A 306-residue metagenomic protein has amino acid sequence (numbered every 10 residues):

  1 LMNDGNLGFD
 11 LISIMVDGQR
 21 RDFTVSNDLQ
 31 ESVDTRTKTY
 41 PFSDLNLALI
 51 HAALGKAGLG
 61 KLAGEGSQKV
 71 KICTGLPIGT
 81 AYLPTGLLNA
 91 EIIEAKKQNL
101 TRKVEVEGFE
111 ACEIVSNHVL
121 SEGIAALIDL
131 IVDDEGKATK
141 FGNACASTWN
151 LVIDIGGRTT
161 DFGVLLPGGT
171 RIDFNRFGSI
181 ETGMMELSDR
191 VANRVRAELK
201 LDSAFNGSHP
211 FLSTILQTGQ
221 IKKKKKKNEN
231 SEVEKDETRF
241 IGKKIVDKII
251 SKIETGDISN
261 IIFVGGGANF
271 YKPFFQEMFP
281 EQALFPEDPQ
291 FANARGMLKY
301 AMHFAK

Functional and structural regions predicted by a protein language model:
L1-D17, A192-H209: Active-site-adjacent segment of 2-oxoglutarate/Fe(II) JmjC oxygenases
L1-L151, T170-M184, L216, K223 (+2 more regions): Nucleotide/phosphate-binding catalytic cleft detector across ATP-hydrolyzing and phosphate-transferring enzymes
A125, G157-R158: Short, glycine/acidic-enriched loop or turn micro-motifs at the edges of active sites
T160-L165: Short beta-strand scaffold segments in enzyme catalytic cores
N193-E237: A mobile "lid/hinge" subdomain adjacent to the ATP/sugar-phosphate binding pocket shared across diverse ATP-dependent
